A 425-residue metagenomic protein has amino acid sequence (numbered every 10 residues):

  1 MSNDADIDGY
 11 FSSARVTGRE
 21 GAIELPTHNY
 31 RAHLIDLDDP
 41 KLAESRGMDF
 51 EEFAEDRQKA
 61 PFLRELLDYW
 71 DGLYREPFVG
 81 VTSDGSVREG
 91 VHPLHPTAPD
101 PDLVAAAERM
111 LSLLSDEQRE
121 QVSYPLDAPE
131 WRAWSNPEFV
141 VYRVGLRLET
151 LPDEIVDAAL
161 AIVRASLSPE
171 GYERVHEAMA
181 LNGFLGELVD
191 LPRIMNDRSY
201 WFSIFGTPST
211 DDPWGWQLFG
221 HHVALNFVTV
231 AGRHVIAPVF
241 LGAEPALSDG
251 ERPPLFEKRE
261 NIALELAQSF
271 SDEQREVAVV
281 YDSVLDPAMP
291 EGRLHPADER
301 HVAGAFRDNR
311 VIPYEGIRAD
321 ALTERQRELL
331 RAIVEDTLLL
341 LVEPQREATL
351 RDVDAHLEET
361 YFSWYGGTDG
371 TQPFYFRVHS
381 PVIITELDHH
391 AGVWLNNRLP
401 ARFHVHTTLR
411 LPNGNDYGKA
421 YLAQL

Functional and structural regions predicted by a protein language model:
S2-L114, E120-D153, D157-S168, E173-L425: A cross-kingdom marker for long, charged
